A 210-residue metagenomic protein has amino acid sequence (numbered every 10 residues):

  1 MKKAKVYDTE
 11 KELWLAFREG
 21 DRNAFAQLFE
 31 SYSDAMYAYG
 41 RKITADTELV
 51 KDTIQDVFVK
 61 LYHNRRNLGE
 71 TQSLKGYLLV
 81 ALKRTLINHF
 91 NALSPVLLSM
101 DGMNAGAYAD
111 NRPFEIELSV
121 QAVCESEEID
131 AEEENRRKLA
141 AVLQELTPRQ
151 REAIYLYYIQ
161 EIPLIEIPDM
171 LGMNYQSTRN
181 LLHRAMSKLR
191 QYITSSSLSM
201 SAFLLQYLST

Functional and structural regions predicted by a protein language model:
M1-A35, T210: N-terminal module of bacterial RNA polymerase sigma factors
K2-V6, L98, D169, M186-T210: C-terminal edge and immediately downstream basic/flexible tail or linker adjoining helix-turn-helix-like DNA-binding
D8, E19, S94, E117-E152 (+1 more regions): Amphipathic alpha-helical segment used for protein-protein interaction
F17-R18, M36, G40, V50-L61 (+4 more regions): Short, small-hydrophobic-rich alpha-helical interface motif
R18-E19, D56-S73, A92: Sigma70-family region 2
F29-T47, N64, L143, K188: Amphipathic, Lys/Arg- and hydrophobic-enriched alpha-helical face
R66-E70, V80-D101, E132: Arg/Lys-rich amphipathic alpha helix in sigma70-family domain 2
K83, I87, Q150, L156-I159 (+1 more regions): DNA-recognition helix of helix-turn-helix
